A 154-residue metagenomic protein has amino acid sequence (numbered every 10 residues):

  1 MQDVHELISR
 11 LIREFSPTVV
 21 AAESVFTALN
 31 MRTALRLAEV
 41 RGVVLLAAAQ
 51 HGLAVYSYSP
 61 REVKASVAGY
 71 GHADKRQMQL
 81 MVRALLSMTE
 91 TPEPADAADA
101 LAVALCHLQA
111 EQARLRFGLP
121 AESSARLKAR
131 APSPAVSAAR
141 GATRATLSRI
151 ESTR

Functional and structural regions predicted by a protein language model:
M1-R154: Phosphate- and other anionic-substrate recognition elements at nucleic-acid/protein interfaces
